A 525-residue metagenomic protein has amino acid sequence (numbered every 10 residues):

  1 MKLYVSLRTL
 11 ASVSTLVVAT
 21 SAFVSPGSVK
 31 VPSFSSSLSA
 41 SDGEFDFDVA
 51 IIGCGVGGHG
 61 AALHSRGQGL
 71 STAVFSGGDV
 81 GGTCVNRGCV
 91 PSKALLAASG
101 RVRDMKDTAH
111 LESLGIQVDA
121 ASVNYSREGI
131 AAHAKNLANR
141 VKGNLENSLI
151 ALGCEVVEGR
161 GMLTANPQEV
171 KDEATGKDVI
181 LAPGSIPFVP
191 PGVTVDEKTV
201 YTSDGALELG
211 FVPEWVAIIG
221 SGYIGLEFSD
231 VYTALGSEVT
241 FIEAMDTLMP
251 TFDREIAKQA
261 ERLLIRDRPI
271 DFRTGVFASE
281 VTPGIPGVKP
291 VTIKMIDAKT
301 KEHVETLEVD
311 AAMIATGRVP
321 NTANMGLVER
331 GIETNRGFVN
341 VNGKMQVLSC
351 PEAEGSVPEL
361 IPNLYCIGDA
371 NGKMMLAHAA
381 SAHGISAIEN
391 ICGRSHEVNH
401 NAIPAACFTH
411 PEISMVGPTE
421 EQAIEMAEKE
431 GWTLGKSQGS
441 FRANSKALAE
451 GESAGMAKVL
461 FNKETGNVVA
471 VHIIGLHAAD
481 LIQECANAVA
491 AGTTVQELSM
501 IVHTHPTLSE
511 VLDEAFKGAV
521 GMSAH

Functional and structural regions predicted by a protein language model:
M1-S28: N-terminal chloroplast transit peptides
V24, P32-D42: N-terminal mitochondrial targeting presequences
E44-F47, V56, L63-L70, F75-V212 (+10 more regions): Glycine-rich flavin
A50-I52, G161, A174-G184, I218-I219 (+5 more regions): Short hydrophobic core segments
I52-G57, A61-G78, V90, A94-L95 (+4 more regions): Flexible, glycine-rich terminal cap/loop adjacent to redox cofactors in electron-transfer oxidoreductases
G58, G222-G225: Catalytic nucleophile loop
A62, R66, S229, T233-A234: Gly/Ala-rich phosphate-binding loop of Rossmann-like dinucleotide-binding domains, activating on the conserved
D196-P213, E308-N390: FAD-site-proximal beta/loop scaffold in flavoenzymes
